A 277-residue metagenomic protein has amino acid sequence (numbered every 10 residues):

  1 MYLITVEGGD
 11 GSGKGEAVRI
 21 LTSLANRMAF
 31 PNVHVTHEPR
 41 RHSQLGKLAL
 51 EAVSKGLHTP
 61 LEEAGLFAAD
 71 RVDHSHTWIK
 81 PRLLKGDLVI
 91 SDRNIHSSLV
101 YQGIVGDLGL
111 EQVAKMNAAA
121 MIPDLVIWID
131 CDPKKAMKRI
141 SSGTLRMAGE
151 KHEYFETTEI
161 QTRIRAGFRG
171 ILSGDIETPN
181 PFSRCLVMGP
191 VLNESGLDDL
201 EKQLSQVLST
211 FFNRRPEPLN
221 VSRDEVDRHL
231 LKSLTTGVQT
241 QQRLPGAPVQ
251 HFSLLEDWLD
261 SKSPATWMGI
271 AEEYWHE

Functional and structural regions predicted by a protein language model:
L3: Walker A (P-loop) ATP-phosphate-binding motif of ABC ATPase nucleotide-binding domains
V6: Hydrophobic anchor at the beta1->P-loop junction of P-loop NTPases
G11-S12: ATP-binding Walker
G15: Walker A/P-loop
I20-T22, K134-W275: NTP-dependent small-molecule kinase module
R27-A118: ATP-dependent small-molecule kinase phosphotransfer cores that center on conserved nucleotide phosphate-binding segments
V33-V35, V126-W128, R184-V191: Conserved beta-strand scaffold positions in the cores of enzyme catalytic domains, especially in NTP/NDP-utilizing
S91-R93, A119-I140: Conserved phosphate-donor/acceptor-positioning beta-strand/loop module used by diverse small-molecule
